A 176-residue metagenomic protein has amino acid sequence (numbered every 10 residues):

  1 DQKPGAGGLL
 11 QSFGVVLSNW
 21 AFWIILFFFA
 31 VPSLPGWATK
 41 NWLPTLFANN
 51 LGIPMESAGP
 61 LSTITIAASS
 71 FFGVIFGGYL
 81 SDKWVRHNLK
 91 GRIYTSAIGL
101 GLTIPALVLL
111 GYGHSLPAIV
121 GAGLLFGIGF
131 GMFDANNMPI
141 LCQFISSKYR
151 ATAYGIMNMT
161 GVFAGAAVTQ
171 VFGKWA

Functional and structural regions predicted by a protein language model:
D1-Q11: Flexible cytoplasmic inter-helical loops of multi-pass small-molecule transporters
L17-G77, F130-M138, G165-T169: Extracytoplasmic gate region of multi-pass secondary transporters
A21, S57, N88, K148-T152: Conserved short cytoplasmic inter-helical helices of the MFS fold
L26, G59-P60, A97, A151 (+1 more regions): Conserved glycine-rich helix-kink/hinge and helix-boundary motifs of the Major Facilitator Superfamily
F47-A48, L80-S81, V85, F172-A176: Interfacial helix-cap and linker-helix signal at transmembrane-aqueous boundaries of multi-pass secondary transporters
L51, W84-V85, G129, C142-S146: Short helix-loop-helix connector
V74, F144-A176: A late C-terminal transmembrane helix in Major Facilitator Superfamily
L89-N137: C-terminal transmembrane helical hairpin of 12-TM major facilitator-type secondary transporters
